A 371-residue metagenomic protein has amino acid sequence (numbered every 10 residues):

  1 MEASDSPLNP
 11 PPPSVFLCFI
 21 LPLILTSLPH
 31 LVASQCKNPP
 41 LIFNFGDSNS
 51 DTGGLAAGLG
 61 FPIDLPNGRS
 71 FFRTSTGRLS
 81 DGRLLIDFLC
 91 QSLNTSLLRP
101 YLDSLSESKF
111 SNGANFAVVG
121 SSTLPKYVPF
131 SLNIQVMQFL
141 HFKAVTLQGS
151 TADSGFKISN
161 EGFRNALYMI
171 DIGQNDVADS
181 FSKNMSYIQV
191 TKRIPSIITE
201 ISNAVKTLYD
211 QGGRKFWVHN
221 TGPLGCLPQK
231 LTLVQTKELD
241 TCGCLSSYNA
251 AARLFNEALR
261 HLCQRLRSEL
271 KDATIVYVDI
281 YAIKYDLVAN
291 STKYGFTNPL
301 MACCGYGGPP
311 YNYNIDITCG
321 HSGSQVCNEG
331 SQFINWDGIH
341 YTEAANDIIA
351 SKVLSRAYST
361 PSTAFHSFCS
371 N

Functional and structural regions predicted by a protein language model:
E2-N371: Conserved active-site regions of diverse hydrolases
